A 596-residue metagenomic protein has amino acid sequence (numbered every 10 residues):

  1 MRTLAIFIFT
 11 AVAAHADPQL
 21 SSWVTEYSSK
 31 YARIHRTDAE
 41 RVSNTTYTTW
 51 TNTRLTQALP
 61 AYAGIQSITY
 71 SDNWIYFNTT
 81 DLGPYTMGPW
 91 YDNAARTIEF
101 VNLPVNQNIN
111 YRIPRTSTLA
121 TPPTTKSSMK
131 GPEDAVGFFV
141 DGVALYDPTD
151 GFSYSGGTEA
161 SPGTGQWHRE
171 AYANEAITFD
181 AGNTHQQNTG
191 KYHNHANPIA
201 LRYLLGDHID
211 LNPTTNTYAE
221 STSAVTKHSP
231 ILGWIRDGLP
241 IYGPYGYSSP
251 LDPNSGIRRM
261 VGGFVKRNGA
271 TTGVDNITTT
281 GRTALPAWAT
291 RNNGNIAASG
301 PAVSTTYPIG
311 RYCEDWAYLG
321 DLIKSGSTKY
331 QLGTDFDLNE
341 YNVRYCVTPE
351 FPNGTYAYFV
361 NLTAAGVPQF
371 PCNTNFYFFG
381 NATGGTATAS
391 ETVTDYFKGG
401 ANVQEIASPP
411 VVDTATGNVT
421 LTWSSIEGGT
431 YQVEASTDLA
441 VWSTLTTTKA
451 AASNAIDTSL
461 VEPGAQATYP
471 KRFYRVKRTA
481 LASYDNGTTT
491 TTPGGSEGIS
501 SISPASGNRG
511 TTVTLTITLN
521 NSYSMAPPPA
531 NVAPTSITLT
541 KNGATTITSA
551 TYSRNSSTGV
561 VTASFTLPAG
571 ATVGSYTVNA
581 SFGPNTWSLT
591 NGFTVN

Functional and structural regions predicted by a protein language model:
M1-F7: Sec-dependent signal peptide recognition, specifically the positively charged N-region followed immediately by
F7-A16: Hydrophobic h-region of N-terminal signal peptides that target proteins for export in Gram-negative bacteria
D17-A173, D180: Solvent-exposed N-terminal domain segments of exported/luminal and surface proteins
T116, T124-S229, G233-L239, Y245-Y247: Extracellular-facing segments of soluble proteins and assemblies that are Gly/Ser/Thr-biased and enriched in aromatics
G190, G354, G429, R472 (+1 more regions): A glycine-anchored, Pro-Gly-centered beta-turn/N-cap motif
D237-L239, P244, L251-E405: Extended, compositionally biased non-globular segments
E405-D485: Short, composition-biased motifs enriched in small/polar/acidic residues
D485-N596: Ser/Thr/Pro-rich low-complexity tracts
